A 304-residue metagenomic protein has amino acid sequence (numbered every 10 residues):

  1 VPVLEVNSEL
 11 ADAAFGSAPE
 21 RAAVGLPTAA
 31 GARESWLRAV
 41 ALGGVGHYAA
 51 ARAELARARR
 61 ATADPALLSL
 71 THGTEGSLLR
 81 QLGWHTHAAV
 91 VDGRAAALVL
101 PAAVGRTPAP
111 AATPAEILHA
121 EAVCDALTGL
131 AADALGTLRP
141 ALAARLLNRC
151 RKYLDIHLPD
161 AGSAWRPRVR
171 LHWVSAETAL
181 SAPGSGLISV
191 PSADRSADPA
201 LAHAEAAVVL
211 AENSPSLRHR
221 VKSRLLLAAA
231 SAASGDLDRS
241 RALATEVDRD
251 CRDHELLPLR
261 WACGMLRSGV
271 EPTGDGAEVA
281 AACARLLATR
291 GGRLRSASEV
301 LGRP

Functional and structural regions predicted by a protein language model:
V1-T28, D238, A242-P304: C-terminal non-catalytic interaction modules
P2-L10, A30-H47, L67-H85, A122-R139 (+3 more regions): Tandem amphipathic alpha-helical repeat scaffolds
E20-A22, R52, A56-A61, G93-P114 (+4 more regions): Amphipathic alpha-helical segments of tetratricopeptide repeats
A30, L67, A115-A122, L142 (+7 more regions): Structural signature of alpha-solenoid helical repeat junctions
R52-R139: A generic tandem-repeat structural signature
L146, C150-A230: Aromatic-anchored, glycine/proline-accented short structural segments that stabilize local strand-turns or short
E212-H254: Intrinsically disordered, low-complexity segments enriched in Gly and acidic/Ser/Thr residues that form flexible
